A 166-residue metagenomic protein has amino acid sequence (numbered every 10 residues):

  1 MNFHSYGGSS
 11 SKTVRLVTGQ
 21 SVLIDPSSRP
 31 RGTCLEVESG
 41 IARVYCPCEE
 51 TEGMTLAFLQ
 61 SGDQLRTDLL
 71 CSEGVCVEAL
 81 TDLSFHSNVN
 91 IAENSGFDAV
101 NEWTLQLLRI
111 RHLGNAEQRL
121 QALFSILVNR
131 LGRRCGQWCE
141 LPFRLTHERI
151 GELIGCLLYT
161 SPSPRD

Functional and structural regions predicted by a protein language model:
M1-S39: Regulatory nucleotide-sensing modules
L23-R29, P47, T67-L69, R109-H112: Short histidine-centered beta-strand/loop micro-motifs that create catalytic or ligand/metal-coordination sites
G40-C46, Q64: Short beta-strand segments in beta-sandwich/barrel cores
E49-L107: Cyclic-nucleotide recognition modules
F97-G155: Polybasic "coupling" helices that flank or enter modular domains
Y159-D166: Conserved small/polar residues in nucleotide/adenosyl-binding loops
